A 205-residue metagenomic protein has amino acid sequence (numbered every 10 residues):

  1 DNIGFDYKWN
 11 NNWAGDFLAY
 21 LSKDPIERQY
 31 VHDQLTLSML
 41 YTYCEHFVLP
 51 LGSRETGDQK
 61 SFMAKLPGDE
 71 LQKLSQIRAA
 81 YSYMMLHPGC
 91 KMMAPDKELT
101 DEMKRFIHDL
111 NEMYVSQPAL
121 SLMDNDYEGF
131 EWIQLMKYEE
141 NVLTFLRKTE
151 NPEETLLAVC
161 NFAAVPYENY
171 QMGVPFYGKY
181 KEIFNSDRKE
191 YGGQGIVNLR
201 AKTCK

Functional and structural regions predicted by a protein language model:
D1-P95, V115-A119, D124-N125, G129-M172 (+3 more regions): Conserved alpha/beta catalytic core and glycan-binding cleft of carbohydrate-active enzymes
K73-Q76, R105, K205: Aromatic- and glycine-enriched glycan-recognition loops and surfaces that form the carbohydrate-binding subsites
D96-K97, R200: Low-complexity intrinsically disordered segments
L99-L120: Catalytic cores of secreted or luminal carbohydrate-active enzymes
I196-K205: C-terminal beta-strand-rich structural cap/linker in extracellular carbohydrate-active enzymes
